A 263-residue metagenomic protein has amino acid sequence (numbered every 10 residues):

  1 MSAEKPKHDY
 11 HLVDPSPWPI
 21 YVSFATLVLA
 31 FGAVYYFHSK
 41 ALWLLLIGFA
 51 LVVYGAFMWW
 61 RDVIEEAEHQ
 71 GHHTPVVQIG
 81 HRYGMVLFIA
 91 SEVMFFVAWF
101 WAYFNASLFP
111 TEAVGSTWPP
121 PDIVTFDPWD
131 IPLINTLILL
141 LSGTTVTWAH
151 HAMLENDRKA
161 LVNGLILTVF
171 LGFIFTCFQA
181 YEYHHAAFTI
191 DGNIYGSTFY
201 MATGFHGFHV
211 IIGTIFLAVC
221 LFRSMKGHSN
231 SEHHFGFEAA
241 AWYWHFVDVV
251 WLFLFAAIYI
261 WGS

Functional and structural regions predicted by a protein language model:
M1-S263: ...captures the hydrophobic TM-helix bundle architecture rather than a specific catalytic motif, and can also fire on
